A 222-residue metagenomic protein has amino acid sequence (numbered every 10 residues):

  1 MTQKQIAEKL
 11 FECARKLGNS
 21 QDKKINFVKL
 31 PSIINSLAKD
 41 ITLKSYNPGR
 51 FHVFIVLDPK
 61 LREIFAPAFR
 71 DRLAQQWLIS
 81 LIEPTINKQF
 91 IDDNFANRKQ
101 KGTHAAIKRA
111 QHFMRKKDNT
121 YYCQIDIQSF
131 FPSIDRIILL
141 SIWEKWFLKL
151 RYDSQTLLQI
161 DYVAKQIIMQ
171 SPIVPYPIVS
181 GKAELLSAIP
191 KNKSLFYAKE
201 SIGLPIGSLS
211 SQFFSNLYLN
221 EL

Functional and structural regions predicted by a protein language model:
M1-S36, D40-T42: Non-catalytic, polymerase-adjacent accessory regions of viral genome-replication enzymes
T2-K16, P48-V53, I79-T85, R115 (+1 more regions): Short, compositionally biased low-complexity segments
K4, E8, P31, N35 (+8 more regions): Non-catalytic, well-ordered alpha-helical scaffold segments
E12-K24, F54-F65, Q89-D93: Glycine-/proline-rich flexible loop or hinge segments
S32-L61: Active-site-flanking structural segment that lines cofactor/substrate pockets
I41, K117-L222: Conserved polymerase palm-domain catalytic core
L61-I91, F131, A198-L222: Conserved pre-motif C helix in the palm subdomain of viral-like polymerases
I79-R136: Active-site-proximal segment of RNA-dependent polymerases
